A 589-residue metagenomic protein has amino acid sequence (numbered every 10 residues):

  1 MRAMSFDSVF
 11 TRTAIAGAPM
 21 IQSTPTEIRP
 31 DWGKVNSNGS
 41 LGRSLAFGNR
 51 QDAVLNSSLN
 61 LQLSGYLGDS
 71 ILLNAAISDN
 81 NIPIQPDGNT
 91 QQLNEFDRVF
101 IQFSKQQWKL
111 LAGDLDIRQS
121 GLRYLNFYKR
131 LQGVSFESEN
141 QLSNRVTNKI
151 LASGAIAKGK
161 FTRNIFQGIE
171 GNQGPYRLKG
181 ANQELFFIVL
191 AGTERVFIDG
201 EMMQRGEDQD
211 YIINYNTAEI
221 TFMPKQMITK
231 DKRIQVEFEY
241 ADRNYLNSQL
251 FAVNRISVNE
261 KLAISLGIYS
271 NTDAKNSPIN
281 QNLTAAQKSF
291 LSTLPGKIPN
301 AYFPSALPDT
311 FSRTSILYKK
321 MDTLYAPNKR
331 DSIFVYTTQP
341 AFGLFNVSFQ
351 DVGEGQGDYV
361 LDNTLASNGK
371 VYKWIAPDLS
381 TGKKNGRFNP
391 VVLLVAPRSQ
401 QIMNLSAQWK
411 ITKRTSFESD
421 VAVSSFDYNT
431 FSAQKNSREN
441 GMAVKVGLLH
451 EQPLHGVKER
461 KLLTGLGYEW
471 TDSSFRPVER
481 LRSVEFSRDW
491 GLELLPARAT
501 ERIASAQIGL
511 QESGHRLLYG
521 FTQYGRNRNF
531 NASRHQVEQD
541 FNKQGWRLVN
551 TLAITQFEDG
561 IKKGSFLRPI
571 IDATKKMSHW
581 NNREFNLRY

Functional and structural regions predicted by a protein language model:
M1-Y589: Surface-exposed, low-hydrophobicity segments enriched in Gly/Pro/acidic/Ser residues that characterize the mature
